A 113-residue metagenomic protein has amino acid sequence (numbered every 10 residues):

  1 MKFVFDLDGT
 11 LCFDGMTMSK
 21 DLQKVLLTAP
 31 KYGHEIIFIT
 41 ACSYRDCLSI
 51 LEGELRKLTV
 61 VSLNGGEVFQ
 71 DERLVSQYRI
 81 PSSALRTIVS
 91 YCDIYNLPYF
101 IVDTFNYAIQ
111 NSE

Functional and structural regions predicted by a protein language model:
M1-M16, F38-T40, I88: Asp-based phosphoryl-transfer active-site loop
S19-E113: Active-site phosphate-binding/coordination module
